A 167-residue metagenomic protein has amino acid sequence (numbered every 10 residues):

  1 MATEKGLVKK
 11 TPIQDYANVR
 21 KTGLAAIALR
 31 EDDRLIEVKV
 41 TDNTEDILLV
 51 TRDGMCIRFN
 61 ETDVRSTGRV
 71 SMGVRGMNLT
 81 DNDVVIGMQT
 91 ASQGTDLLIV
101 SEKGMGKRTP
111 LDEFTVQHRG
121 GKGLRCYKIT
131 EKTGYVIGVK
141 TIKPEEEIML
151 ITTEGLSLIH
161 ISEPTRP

Functional and structural regions predicted by a protein language model:
M1-L158, S162: Short, structured "edge-of-domain" segments at secondary-structure transitions
E163-P167: Short "domain-exit" segments at the C-terminal end of structured domains
